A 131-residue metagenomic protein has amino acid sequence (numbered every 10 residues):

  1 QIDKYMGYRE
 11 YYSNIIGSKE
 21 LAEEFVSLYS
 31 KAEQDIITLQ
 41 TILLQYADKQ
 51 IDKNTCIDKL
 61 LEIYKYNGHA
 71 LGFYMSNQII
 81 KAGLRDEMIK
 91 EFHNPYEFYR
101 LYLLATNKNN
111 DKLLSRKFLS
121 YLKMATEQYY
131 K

Functional and structural regions predicted by a protein language model:
Q1-S30: Zinc-dependent metallopeptidase catalytic helix centered on the HExxH motif and its immediate flanking segment
E20-K131: Pan-zinc metallopeptidase signature
